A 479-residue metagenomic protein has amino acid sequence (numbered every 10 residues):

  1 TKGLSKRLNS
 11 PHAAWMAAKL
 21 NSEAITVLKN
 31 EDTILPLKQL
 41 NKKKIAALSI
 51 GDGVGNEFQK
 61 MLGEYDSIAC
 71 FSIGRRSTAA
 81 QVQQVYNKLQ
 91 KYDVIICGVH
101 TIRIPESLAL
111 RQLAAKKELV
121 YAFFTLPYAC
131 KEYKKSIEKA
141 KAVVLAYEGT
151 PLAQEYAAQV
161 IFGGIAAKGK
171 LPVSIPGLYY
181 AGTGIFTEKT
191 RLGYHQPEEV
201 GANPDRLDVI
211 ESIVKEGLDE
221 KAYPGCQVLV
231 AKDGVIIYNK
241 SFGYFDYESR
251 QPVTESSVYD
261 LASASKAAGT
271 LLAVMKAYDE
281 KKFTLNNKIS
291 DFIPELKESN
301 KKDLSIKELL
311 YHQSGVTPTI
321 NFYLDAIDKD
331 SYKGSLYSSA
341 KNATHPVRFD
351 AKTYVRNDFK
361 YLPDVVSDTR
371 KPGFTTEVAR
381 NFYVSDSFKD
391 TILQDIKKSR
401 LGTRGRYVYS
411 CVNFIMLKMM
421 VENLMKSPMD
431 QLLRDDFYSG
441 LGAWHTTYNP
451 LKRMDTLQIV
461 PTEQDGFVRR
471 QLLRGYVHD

Functional and structural regions predicted by a protein language model:
T1-E199, N203: Preference for extracellular/luminal or secreted protein segments
K6-H12, V143-E148, Q196-A202, V258-D260 (+3 more regions): Second-shell loop/turn segments in exported
A17, N21-I25, Q59, A158 (+11 more regions): Extracytoplasmic/secreted envelope proteins and their assembly/folding machinery, especially bacterial periplasmic
L28-D32, V99, I165, V214-A222 (+6 more regions): Sec/Tat-exported extracytoplasmic proteins
V200-L261, K282-T284, Q394, K398: Short, conserved catalytic-motif segment at the N-terminal edge
N203, V228-V235, D260-T284, K288 (+4 more regions): Alpha-helical scaffold elements that line and support the substrate/ligand-binding pocket of soluble hydrolases
K302-D479: Short, surface-exposed loop or secondary-structure junction motifs that flank catalytic or metal-binding residues
